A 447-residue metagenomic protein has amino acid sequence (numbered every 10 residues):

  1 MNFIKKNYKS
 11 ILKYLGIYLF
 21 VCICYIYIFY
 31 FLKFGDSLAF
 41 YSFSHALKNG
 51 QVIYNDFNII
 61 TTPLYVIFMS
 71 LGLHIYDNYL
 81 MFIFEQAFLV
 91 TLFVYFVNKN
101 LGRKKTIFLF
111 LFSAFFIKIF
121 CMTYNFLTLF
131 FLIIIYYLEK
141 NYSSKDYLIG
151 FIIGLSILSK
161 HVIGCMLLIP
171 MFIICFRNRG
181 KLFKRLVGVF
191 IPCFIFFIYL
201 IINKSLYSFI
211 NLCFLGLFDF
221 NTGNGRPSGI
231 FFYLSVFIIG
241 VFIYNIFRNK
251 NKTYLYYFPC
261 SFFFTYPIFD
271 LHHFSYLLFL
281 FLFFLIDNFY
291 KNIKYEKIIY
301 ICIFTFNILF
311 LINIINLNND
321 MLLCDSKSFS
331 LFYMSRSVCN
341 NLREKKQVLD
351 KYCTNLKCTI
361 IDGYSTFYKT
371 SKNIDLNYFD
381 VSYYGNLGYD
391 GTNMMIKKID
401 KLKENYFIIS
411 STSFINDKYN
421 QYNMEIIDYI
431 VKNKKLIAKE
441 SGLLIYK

Functional and structural regions predicted by a protein language model:
K13-V21, N178-I201, E296-I308: Hydrophobic alpha-helical membrane-interfacial segments at the cytosolic entry of transmembrane helices
F29-F43, D56-L71, L80: Extracytoplasmic catalytic/substrate-binding loops of multi-pass membrane glycan-assembly enzymes
I60, L317-N386, M395-K418, E440-I445: Short periplasmic/luminal acceptor-recognition loop of GT-C membrane glycosyltransferases, typified by
V66, Y79, I83, I107-L129 (+2 more regions): Aromatic- and kink-enriched transmembrane "portal" helix at the membrane-lumen/periplasm boundary that abuts
L80, F84-I107, N245: Transmembrane-helix motifs of polytopic, lipid-linked glycan transferases
F93-Y95, F232-F262, L285-N288: Hydrophobic, aromatic-rich transmembrane alpha-helices and their immediate juxtamembrane boundary segments
A114-F116, D146-H161, L167-F172, I191 (+1 more regions): Membrane-interface alpha helices of multi-pass inner-membrane proteins
C165-M166, F269-C302: Hydrophobic/aromatic-rich transmembrane helices and adjacent perimembrane loops
